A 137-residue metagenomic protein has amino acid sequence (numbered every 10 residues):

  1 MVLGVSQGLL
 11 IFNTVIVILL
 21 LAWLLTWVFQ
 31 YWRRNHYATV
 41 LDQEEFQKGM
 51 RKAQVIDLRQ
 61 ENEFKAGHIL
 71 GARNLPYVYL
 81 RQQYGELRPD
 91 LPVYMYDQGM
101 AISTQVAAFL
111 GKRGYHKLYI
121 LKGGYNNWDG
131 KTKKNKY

Functional and structural regions predicted by a protein language model:
M1-Q43, G49, A53, E61-P92 (+1 more regions): Rhodanese-like catalytic fold shared by cysteine-dependent sulfurtransferases and DSP/PTP-type phosphatases
